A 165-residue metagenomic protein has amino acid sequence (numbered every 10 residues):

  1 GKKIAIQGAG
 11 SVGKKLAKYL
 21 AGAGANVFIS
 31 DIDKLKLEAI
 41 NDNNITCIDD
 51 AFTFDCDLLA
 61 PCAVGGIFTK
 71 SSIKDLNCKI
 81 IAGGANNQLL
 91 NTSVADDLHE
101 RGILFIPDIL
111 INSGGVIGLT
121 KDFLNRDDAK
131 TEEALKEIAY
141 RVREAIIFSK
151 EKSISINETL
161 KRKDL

Functional and structural regions predicted by a protein language model:
G1-L58: Glycine-rich phosphate/diphosphate-binding loop of Rossmann-like nucleotide-binding domains
I6, G10, V27-S30, D49 (+6 more regions): Hydrophobic alpha-helical scaffolding
I6-A9, G66-I67, G114-L119: Short hydrophobic/aromatic-rich motifs at helix boundaries and adjacent loops
G13-L16, S71-L76, I80, F123-N125: A short alpha-helix capping/helix-coil boundary motif
Y19-A25, K34, K70, K130-E137: Short, Lys/Arg-enriched charge-dense amphipathic segments
K34-L110: Rossmann-like adenosine-cofactor binding region
K79-L165: Adenosine-phosphate binding glycine-rich loop
